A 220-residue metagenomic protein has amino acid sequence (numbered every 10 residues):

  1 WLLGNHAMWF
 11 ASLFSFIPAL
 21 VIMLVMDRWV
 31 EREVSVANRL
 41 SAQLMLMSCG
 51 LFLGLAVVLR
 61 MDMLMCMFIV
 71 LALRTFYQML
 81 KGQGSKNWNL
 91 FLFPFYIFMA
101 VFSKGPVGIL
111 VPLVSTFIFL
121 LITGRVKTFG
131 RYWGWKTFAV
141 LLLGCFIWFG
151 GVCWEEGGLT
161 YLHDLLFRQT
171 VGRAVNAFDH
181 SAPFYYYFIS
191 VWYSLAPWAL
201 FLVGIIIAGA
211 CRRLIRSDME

Functional and structural regions predicted by a protein language model:
W1-E220: Membrane-integral, polyisoprenol-dependent glycosyltransferases of the GT-C/oligosaccharyltransferase superfamily
